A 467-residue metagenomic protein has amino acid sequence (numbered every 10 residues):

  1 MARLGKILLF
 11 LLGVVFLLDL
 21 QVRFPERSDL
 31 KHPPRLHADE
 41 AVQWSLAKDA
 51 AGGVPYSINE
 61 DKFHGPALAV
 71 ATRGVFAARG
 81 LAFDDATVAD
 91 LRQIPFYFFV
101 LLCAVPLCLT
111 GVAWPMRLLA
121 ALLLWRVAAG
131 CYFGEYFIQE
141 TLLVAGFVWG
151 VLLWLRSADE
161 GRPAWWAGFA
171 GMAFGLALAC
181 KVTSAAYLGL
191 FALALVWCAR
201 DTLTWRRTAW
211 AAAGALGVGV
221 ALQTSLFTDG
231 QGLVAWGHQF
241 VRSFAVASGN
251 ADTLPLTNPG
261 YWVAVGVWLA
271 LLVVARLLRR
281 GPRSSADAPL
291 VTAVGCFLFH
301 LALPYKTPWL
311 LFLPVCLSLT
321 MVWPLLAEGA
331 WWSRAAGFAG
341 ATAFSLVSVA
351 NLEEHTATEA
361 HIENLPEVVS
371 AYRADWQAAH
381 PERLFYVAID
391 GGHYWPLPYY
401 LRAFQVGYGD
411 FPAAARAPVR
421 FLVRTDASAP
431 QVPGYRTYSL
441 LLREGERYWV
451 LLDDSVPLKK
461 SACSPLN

Functional and structural regions predicted by a protein language model:
K6, P106-V127, V144-A145: Transmembrane-helix signature of polytopic, membrane-embedded enzymes that assemble or transfer cell-envelope glycans
H32, L36, V42-G53, H64 (+9 more regions): Transmembrane-lumen/periplasm boundary regions of multi-pass, lipid-linked membrane glycan transferases
E60-F83, Q93-Y97: Short hydrophobic/aromatic helix or loop-helix immediately within or flanking a transmembrane segment in polytopic
F63, P366-A415, F421: Short periplasmic/luminal acceptor-recognition loop of GT-C membrane glycosyltransferases, typified by
V88-L91, A129-L142, V182-T183, T307-P308: Short acidic/glycine- and proline-prone juxtamembrane loop motifs at membrane-interface regions of multi-pass membrane
Q93-P115, W149: Transmembrane-helix motifs of polytopic, lipid-linked glycan transferases
V112, G150-A167, A177, V196 (+2 more regions): Membrane-interface transmembrane helices that cradle and orient dolichyl/undecaprenyl
L142-D159, A170-F174, A293, L317-M321: Specific aromatic-rich, kink-prone transmembrane helix
